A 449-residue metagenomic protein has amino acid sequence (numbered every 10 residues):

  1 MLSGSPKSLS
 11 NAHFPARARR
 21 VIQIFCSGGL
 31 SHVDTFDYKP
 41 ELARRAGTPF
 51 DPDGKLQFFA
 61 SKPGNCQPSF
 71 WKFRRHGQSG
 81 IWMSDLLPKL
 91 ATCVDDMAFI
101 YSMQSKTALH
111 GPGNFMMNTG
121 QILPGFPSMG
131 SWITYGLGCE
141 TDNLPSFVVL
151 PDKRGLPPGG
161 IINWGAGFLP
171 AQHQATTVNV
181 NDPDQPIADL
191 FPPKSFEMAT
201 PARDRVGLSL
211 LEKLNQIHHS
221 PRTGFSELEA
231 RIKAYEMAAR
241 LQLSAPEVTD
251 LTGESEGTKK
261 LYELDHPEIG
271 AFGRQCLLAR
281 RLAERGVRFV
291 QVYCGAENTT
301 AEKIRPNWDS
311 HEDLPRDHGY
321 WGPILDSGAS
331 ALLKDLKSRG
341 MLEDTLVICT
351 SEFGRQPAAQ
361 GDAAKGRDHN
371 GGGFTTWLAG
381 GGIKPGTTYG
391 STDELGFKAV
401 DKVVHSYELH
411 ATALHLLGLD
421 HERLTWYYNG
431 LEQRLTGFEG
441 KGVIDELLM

Functional and structural regions predicted by a protein language model:
M1-M449: Ligand-binding pockets and gating/stacking loops
